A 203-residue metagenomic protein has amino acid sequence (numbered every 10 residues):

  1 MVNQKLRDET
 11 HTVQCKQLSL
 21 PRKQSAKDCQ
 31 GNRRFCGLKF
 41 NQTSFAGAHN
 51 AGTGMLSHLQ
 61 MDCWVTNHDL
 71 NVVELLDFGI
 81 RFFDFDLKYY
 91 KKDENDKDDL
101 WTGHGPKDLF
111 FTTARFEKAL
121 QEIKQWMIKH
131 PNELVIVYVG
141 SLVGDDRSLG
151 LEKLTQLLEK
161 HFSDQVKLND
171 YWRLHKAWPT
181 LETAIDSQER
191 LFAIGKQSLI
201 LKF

Functional and structural regions predicted by a protein language model:
M1-F82, Y89-L134, S148-K153, D170-Y171 (+2 more regions): Long, acidic (Asp/Glu-rich), low-complexity accessory segments flanking structured domains
A46, Y138-G140, I194-K196: A cross-family glycoside hydrolase active-site/sugar-binding cleft signature
R81, E133-V137, E189-A193: Hydrophobic beta-strand segments of well-ordered beta-sheets in folded domains
L87-Y89, S141, Q197: A mature extracytoplasmic/lumenal domain signature
G140-L142, K153-L154: Eukaryotic endomembrane system proteins
Q188-E189, I194-F203: Catalytic and substrate-binding clefts that recognize carbohydrates or anionic sugar/phosphate headgroups
